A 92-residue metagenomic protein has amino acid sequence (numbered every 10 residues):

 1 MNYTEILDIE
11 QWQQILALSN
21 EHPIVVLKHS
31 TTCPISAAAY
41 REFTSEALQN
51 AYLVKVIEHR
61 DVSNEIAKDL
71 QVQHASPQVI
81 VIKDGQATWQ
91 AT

Functional and structural regions predicted by a protein language model:
M1-Q14: N-terminal "domain-start" segment that seeds a small globular fold
T4, Y52, W89-A91: Structural signal for short hydrophobic segments within the conserved structured cores of catalytic domains across
I6, K28, Q49-I66: Thiol-based oxidoreductase modules, predominantly thioredoxin-like and allied folds used for disulfide exchange
Q13-E46: Local sequence-structure signature of Cys/Sec-based thiol-disulfide redox active-site neighborhoods
S36-A38, S63, A91: Short glycine-/acidic-enriched loop or helix-start segments at secondary-structure transitions that form or flank
L70-K83: Structural micro-motif
V81-T92: Non-catalytic, surface beta->alpha helical segment in thiol-disulfide oxidoreductase systems
